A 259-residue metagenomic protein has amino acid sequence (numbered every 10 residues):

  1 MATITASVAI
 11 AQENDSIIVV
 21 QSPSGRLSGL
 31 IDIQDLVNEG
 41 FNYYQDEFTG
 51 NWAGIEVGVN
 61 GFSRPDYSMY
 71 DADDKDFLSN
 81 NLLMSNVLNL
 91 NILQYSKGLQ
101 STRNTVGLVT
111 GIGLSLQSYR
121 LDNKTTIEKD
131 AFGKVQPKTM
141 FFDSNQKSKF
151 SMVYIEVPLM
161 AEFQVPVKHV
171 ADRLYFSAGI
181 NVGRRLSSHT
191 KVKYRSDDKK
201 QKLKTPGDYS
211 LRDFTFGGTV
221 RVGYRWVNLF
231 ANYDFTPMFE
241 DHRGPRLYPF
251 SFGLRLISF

Functional and structural regions predicted by a protein language model:
M1-N42: Cleavable N-terminal export/targeting peptides
F41-T49, R64, K97-V106, P166-R173: Short loop/turn motifs that connect adjacent beta-strands in outer-membrane beta-barrel proteins
T49-N51, L82-L88, S151-I155, D172 (+3 more regions): Residues that define the transmembrane beta-barrel architecture of outer-membrane proteins
I55, L88-S96, I112-L114, V157-V165 (+4 more regions): Residues on the lipid-exposed face of transmembrane beta-strands in outer-membrane beta-barrel proteins
N60-R64, S115-Y119, G183-S187, N232-M238 (+1 more regions): Structural signature of outer-membrane beta-barrel domains
D66-Y70, K75-S85, Y119-M152, R185-S196 (+1 more regions): Extracellular/periplasm-exposed beta-strand and loop segments of Gram-negative cell-envelope proteins, dominated by
F150-P166, A171-L186, P245: Detector for outer-membrane/organellar transmembrane beta-barrel domains, recognizing the amphipathic beta-strand
T205-F259: Predominantly the C-terminal beta-signal and adjacent terminal strand-loop region of outer-membrane beta-barrel
